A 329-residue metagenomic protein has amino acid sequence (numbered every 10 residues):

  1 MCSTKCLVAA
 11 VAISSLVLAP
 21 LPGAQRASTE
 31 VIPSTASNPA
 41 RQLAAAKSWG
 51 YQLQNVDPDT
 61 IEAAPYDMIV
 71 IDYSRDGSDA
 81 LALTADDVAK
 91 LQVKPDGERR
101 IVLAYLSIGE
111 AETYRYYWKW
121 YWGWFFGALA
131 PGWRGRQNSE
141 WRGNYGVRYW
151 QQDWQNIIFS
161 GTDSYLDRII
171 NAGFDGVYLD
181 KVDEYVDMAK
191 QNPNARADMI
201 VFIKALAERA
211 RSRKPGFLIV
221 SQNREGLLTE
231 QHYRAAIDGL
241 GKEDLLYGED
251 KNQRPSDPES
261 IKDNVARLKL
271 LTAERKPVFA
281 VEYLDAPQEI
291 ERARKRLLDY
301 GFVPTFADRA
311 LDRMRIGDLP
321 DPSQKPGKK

Functional and structural regions predicted by a protein language model:
M1-V8: Bacterial N-terminal signal peptides that target proteins for export
S3, I13-S14, S28, S34: Intrinsically disordered/low-complexity terminal segments and short unstructured peptides
A9-A19: Bacterial N-terminal signal peptides
P20-T29: Signal peptide processing junction and immediate N-terminal pro/mature segment of secreted/exported proteins
S28-K329: Glycan-processing catalytic domains of CAZymes
